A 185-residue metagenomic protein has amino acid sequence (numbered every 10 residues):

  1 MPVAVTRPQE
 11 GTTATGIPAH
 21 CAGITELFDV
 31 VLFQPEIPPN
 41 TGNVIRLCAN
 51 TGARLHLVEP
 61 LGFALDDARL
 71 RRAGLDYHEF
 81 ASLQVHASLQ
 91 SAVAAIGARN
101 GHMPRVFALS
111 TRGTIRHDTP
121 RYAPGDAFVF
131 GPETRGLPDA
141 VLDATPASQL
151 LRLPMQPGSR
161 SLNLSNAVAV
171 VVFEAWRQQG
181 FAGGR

Functional and structural regions predicted by a protein language model:
M1-R185: Post-transcriptional modification and biogenesis factors for structured RNAs of the translation apparatus
